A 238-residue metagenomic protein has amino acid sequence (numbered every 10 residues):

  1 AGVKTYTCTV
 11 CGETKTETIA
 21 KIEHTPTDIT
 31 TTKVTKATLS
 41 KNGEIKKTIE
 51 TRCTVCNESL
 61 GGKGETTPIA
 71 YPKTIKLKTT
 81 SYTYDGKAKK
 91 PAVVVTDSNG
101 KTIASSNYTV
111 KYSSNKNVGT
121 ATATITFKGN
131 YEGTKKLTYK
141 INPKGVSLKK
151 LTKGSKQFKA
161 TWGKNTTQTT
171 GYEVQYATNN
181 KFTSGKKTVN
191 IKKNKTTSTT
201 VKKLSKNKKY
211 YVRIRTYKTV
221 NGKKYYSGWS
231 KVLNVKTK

Functional and structural regions predicted by a protein language model:
A1-T5, I29-E50, K101-G133: Serine/threonine-rich, repeat-prone extracellular segments and beta-strand-based repeat modules of secreted/surface
P26, P72-L77, P143-K150: Proline-enriched interdomain boundary motifs that mark the N-terminal boundary and often initiate the first structured
A70-K101: Solvent-exposed, low-complexity, repeat-rich "mucin-like" stalks and linkers
T96, Q175-K181, R215-Y217: Predominantly extracellular/luminal cell-surface or secreted proteins
K128-E132, T219-Y225: Short, solvent-exposed loop/turn segments at the edges of extracellular beta-sandwich modules
N142-T167, K223-K238: Pro/Thr/Ser/Gly-rich low-complexity, intrinsically disordered linker/stalk tracts
E173-K206: Recognizes extended acidic, P/S/T-rich segments that occur within or adjacent to Ig-like beta-sandwich modules
V201-G222: Beta-strand-rich modules
